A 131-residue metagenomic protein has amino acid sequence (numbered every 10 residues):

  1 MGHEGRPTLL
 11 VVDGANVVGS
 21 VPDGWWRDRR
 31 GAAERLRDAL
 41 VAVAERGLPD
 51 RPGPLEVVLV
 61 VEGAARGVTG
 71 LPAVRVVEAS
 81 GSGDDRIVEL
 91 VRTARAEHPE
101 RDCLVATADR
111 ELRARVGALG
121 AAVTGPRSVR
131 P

Functional and structural regions predicted by a protein language model:
H3-L9, V18-P131: Nuclease catalytic cores that cleave nucleic-acid phosphodiester bonds, predominantly acidic two-metal-ion
